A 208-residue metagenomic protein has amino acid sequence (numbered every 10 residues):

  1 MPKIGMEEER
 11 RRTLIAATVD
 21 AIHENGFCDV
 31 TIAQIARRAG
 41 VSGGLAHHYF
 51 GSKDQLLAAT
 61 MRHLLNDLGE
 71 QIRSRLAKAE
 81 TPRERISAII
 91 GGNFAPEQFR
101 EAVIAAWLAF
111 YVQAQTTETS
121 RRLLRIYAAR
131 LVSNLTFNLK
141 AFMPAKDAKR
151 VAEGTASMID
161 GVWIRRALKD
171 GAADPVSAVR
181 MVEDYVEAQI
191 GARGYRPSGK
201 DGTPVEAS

Functional and structural regions predicted by a protein language model:
P2, F27, K78-T81, F99-V103 (+3 more regions): Alpha-helical structural elements of signaling/regulatory helical domains
T13, A17-Q55, A59: Helix-turn-helix
F50, A95, A109-T116: Short helix-capping/turn signature of helix-turn-helix
A59, R73-V103, A148-T155, V179 (+1 more regions): Hydrophobic alpha-helical connector segments
R62-L68: Short, basic, alpha-helical segments at the C-terminal edge of helix-turn-helix-like DNA-binding modules
G69-E70, F99-A105, T116-M143, E153 (+2 more regions): Amphipathic alpha-helical packing segments from all-alpha helical-bundle domains
R121-R125, A141-S208: Hydrophobic/aromatic-rich alpha-helical bundle segments in the mid-to-C-terminal region
